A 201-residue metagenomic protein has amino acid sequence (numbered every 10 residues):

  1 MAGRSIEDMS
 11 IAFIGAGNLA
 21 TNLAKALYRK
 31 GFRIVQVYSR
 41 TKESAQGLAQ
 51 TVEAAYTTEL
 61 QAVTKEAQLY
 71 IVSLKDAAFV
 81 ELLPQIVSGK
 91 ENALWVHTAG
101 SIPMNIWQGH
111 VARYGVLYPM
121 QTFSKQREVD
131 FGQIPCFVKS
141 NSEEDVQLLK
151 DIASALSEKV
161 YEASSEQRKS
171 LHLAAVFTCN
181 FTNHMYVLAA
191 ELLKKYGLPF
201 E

Functional and structural regions predicted by a protein language model:
A2-T57: NAD(P)+-binding Rossmann beta1-loop-alpha1 motif at the extreme N-terminus of oxidoreductases
D8, I34, A67, E91-A93 (+1 more regions): A general structural motif
M9, E43-S44, L48-T51, E128-A174 (+1 more regions): Internal alpha-helical scaffold of NAD(P)-dependent oxidoreductase catalytic cores
F32-R33, A112, E158, L198: Short phosphate-binding/catalytic loops that engage adenosine nucleotides
K42, V52-E128, L149: Rossmann-like NAD(P)(H) cofactor-binding subdomain of soluble oxidoreductases
